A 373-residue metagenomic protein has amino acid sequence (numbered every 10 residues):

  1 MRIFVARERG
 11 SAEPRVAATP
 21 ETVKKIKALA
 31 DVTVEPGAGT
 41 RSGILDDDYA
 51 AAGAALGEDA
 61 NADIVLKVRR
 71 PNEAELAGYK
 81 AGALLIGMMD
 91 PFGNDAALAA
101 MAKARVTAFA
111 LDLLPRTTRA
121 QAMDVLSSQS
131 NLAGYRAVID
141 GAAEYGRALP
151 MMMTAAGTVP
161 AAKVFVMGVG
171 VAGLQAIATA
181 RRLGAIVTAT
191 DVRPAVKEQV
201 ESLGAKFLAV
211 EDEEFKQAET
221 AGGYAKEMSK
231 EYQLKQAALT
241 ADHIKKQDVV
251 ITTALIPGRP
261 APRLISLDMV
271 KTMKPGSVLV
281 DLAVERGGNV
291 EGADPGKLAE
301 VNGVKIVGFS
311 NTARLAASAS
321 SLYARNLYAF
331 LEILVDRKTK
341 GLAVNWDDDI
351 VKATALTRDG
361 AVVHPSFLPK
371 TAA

Functional and structural regions predicted by a protein language model:
M1-A100: An N-terminal-biased, well-structured beta-alpha scaffold segment characteristic of Rossmann-like dinucleotide-binding
A6-I44, P150-H243: Glycine-rich phosphate/diphosphate-binding loop of Rossmann-like nucleotide-binding domains
A12-A17, A74-Y79, G87, G223 (+2 more regions): Glycine/threonine-rich flexible loop motifs
G53-A62, P71, A218-V250, A254-L267 (+3 more regions): A structured beta-alpha segment of the ubiquitous adenosine-cofactor-binding alpha/beta core
I64-A143: Phosphate/diphosphate ligand-binding glycine-rich loop within oxidoreductases
F92-T118, R259-S310: Rossmann-fold NAD(P)-binding glycine/threonine-rich loop
D112-L114, T118-A155, A161, V284 (+1 more regions): Adenosine-phosphate binding glycine-rich loop
